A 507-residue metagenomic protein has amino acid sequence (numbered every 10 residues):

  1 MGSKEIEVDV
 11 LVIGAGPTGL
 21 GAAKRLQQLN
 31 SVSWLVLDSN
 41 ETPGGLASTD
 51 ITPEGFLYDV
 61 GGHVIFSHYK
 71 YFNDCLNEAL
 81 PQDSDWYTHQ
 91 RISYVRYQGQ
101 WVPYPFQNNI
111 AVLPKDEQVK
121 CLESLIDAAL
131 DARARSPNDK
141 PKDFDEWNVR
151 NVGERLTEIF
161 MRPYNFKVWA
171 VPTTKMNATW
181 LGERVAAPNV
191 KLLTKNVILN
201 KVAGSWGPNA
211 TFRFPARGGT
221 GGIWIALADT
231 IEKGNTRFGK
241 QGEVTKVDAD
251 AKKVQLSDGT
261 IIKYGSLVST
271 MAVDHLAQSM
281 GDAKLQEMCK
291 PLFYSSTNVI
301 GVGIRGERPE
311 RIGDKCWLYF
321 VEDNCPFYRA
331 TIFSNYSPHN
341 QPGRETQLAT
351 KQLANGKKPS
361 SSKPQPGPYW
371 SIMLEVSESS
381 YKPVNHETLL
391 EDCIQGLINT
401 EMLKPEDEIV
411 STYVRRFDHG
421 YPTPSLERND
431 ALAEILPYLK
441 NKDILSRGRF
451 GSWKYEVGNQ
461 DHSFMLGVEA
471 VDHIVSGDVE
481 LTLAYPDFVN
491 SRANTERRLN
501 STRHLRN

Functional and structural regions predicted by a protein language model:
E5-V36: N-terminal Rossmann-like FAD-binding beta1-loop-alpha1 element of flavoenzymes
I6-V8, S257-S266: Core beta-strand elements of the Rossmann-like FAD/NAD(P) dinucleotide-binding domain in flavoenzyme oxidoreductases
T18, T42, D274: Conserved Rossmann-like nucleotide-cofactor binding loop
Q27-T52: Glycine-rich FAD pyrophosphate-binding loop
P53-S136: Dinucleotide-binding Rossmann-like beta1-alpha1 core, especially the glycine-rich loop that anchors the ADP
I110-A111, L122-K246, A251-K252, T270 (+1 more regions): Active-site/ligand-binding neighborhood in enzyme catalytic cores
Y264-S266, T270-L445, S452-E456, H462-L466 (+2 more regions): C-terminal segments that line or cap access tunnels to active or ligand-binding sites in enzymes and enzyme-associated
V414-R416, I474-N507: Active-site-proximal substrate-binding core of FAD-dependent oxidoreductases
